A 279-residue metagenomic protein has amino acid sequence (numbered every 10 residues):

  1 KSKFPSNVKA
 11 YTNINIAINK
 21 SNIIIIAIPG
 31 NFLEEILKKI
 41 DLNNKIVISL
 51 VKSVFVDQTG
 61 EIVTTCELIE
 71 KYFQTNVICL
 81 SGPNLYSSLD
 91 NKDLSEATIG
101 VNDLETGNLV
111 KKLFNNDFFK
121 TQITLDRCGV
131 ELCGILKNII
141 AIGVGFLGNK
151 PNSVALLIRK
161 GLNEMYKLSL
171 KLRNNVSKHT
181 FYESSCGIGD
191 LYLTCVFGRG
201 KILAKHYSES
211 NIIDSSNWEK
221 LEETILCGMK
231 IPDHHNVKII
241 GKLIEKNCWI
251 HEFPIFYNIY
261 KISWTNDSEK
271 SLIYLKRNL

Functional and structural regions predicted by a protein language model:
K1: Conserved N-terminal glycine-rich FAD pyrophosphate-binding loop of Rossmann-like flavoproteins
F4, K137, I142-G145, N152-A155 (+2 more regions): NAD(P)-dependent Rossmann-like dehydrogenase/reductase catalytic/cofactor-binding core
F4, Y11-L94, V110-K112: Rossmann-like NAD(P)(H) cofactor-binding subdomain of soluble oxidoreductases
N7-K9, F119: Short, conserved active-site loop motifs that form the nucleotide-linked donor/cofactor pocket
I25-I28, E61, N102, L157 (+2 more regions): Catalytic cores of large soluble enzymes that bind and process phosphate-bearing ligands
K39, L68-V77, L94-F181: Internal alpha-helical scaffold of NAD(P)-dependent oxidoreductase catalytic cores
S49, V77-S81, T121-L125, F253-I255: General beta-strand structural signal in soluble alpha/beta enzymes
V54, S81-S87, D103, L125-V130 (+4 more regions): Glycine-rich beta-alpha junction loops
